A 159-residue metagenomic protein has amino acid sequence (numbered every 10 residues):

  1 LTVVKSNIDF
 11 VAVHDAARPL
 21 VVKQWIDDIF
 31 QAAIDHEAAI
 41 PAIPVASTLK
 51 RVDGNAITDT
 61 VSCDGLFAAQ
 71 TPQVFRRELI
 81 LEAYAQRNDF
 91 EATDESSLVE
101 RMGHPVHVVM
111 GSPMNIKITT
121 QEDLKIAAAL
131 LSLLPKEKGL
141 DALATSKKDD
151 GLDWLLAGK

Functional and structural regions predicted by a protein language model:
L1-F10: Active-site nucleotide-sugar/metal-binding loop of Leloir-type enzymes
V11-H14, H107-M110: Short beta-strands and strand-loop turn motifs
H14-D15, P44, R76, T120: Residue-level signal for inorganic ion chemistry
A17, N88, P113-I116: Glycine-rich "substrate-gating" loop/helix at the edge of Rossmann-like oxidoreductase active sites
L20-V109, D150-K159: Conserved core of the sugar-phosphate nucleotidyltransferase
A56-I57, E122-K125: Short low-complexity, flexible loop/linker segments enriched in glycine and/or proline with clustered acidic
D94-S96, P113-M114, L124-K159: SAM-dependent methyltransferases
V108-E122: Short, amphipathic C-terminal "tail helix"
